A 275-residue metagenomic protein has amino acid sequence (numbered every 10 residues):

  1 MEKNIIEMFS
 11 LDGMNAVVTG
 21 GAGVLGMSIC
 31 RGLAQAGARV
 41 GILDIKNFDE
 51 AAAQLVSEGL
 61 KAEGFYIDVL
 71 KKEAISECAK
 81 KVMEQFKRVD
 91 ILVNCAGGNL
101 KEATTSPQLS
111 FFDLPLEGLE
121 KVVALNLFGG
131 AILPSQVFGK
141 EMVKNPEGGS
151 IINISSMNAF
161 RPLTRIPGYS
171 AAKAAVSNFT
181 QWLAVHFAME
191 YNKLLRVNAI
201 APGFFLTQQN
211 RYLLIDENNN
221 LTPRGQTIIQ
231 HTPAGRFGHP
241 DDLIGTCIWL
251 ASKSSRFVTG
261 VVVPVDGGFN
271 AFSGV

Functional and structural regions predicted by a protein language model:
E2-E7, C247-I248, T259-V275: Short C-terminal tail/terminal secondary-structure segment of NAD(P)H-dependent dehydrogenase/reductase domains
M8-G41: Canonical Rossmann dinucleotide-binding motif of NAD(H)/NADP(H)-dependent dehydrogenases/reductases, specifically
K80, K121-N145, A184-V185, M189 (+1 more regions): Amphipathic alpha-helical dimer-interface segment in Rossmann-like NAD(P)H-dependent oxidoreductases
A103-V123, I228: Substrate-binding pocket helix/loop in short-chain dehydrogenase/reductase
N126, G130-L133, A199, N220-S254 (+2 more regions): C-terminal helical subdomain
S135, A172, T180: Active-site helix of classical SDR
S156: Residue(s) in the substrate-gating loop at a strand-loop-helix junction that position the organic substrate next
Y191-R196, V258-G260: Short, small/polar-rich loop/turn modules that mediate ligand/substrate recognition or access, typified
